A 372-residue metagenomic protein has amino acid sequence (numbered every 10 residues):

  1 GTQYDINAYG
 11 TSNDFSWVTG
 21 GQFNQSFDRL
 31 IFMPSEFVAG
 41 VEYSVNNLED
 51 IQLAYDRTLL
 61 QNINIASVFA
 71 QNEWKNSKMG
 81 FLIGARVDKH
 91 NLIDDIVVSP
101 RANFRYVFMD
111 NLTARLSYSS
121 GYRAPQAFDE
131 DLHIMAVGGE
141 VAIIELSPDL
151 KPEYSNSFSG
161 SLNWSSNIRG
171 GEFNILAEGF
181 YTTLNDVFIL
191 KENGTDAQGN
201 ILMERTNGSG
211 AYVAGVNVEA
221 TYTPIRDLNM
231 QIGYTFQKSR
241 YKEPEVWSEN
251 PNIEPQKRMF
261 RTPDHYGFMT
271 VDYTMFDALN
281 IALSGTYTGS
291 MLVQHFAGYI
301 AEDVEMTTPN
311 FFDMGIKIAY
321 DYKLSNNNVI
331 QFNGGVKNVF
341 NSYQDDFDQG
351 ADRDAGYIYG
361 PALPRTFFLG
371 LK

Functional and structural regions predicted by a protein language model:
G1-D94, E172-G179, G215-V216, N229-T235: Face-selective signature of the C-terminal outer-membrane beta-barrel domain
G1-T2, V107, R115, D149-T206 (+1 more regions): Membrane-embedded beta-barrel scaffold of Gram-negative outer-membrane proteins
N13-W17, N62-A66, I96-V98, Y154-F158 (+4 more regions): Residues that define the transmembrane beta-barrel architecture of outer-membrane proteins
T19-Q25, V68-W74, A102-Y106, G160-W164 (+7 more regions): Residues on the lipid-exposed face of transmembrane beta-strands in outer-membrane beta-barrel proteins
S26-F32, N76-M79, V107-N111, S155 (+8 more regions): Outer-membrane beta-barrel channels and translocator barrels
Y43-E49, N76-K78, A85-N91, Y118-A124 (+8 more regions): Transmembrane beta-strands of outer-membrane beta-barrel pores
K75-K78, F180-T183, E204-F296: Gram-negative outer-membrane beta-barrel transporters
L116, N156, T221-Y222, T235 (+1 more regions): Conserved C-terminal beta-signal and adjacent last beta-strands/turns of outer-membrane beta-barrel proteins
